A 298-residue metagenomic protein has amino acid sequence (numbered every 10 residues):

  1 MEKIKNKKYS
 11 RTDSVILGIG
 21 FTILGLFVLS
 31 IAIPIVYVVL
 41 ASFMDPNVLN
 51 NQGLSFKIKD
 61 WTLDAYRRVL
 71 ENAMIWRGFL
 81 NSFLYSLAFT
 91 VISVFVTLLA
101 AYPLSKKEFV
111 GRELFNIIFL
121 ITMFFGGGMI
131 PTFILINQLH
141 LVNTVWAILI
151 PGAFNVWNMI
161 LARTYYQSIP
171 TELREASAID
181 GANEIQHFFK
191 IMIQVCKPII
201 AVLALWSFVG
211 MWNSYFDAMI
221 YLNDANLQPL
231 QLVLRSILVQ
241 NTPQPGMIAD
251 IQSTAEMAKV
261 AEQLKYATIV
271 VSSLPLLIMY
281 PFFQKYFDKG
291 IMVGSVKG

Functional and structural regions predicted by a protein language model:
E2-G298: A hydrophobic, multi-pass inner-membrane permease signature
